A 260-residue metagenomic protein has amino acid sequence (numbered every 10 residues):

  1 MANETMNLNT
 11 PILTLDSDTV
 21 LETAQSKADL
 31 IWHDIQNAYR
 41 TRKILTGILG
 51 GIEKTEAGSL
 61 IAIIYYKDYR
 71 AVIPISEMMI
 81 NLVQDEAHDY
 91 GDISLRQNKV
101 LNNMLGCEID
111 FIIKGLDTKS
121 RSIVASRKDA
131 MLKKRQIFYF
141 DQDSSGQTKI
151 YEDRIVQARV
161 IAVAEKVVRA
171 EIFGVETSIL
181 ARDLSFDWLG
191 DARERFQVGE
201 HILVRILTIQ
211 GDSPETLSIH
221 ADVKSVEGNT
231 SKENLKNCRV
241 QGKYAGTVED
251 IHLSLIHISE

Functional and structural regions predicted by a protein language model:
M1-S259: Single-stranded RNA-binding regions, centering on S1/OB-family and related RNA-binding modules
